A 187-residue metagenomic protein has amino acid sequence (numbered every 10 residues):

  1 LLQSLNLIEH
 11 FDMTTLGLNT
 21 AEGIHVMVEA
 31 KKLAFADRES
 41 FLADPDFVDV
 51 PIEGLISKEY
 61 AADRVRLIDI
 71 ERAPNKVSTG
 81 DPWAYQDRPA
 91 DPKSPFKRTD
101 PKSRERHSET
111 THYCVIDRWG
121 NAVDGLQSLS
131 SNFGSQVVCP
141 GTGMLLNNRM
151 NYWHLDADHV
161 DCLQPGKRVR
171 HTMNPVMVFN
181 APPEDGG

Functional and structural regions predicted by a protein language model:
S4: Gly/Thr-rich phosphate-binding loop signature of adenosyl cofactor/nucleotide-binding cores
H10-L129, T142, R149: Internal maturation/activation junctions in enzymes
M13-T14, D185-G187: Short small-residue beta-strand/loop micro-motif enriched in glycine and branched aliphatics
I116-G186: Active-site rim segments in enzyme catalytic domains, especially the processed small/beta chain of N-terminal
